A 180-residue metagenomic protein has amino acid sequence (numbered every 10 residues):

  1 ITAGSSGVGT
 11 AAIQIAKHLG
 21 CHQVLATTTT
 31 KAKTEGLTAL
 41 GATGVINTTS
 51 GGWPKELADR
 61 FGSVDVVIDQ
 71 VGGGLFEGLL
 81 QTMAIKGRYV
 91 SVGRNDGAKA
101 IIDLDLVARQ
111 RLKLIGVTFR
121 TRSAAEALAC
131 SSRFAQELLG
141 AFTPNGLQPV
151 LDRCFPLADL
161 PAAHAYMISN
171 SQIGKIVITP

Functional and structural regions predicted by a protein language model:
I1-S50: Mid-domain Rossmann-like dinucleotide-binding core that forms the NAD(H)/NADP(H) cofactor-binding site
A3-G4, V71, R94: NAD(P)H cofactor-binding loop motif with strongest signal on the N-terminal glycine-rich segment
L37, G74-P144, P180: Glycine-rich phosphate-binding loop and adjacent beta-alpha segment of Rossmann(oid) nucleotide-cofactor-binding
A42, S63-V64, L147, L160: Local beta-strand N-terminus motif with an aromatic residue
I46, D65-I68, V90: N-terminal Rossmann-like NAD(P) cofactor-binding module of classical short-chain dehydrogenase/reductase
G52-G62: Short amphipathic alpha-helix with an adjacent loop that forms part of the alpha/beta core around
A125-P180: C-terminal hydrophobic helical "lid"/dimerization subdomain of Rossmann-like NAD(P)H-dependent oxidoreductases
